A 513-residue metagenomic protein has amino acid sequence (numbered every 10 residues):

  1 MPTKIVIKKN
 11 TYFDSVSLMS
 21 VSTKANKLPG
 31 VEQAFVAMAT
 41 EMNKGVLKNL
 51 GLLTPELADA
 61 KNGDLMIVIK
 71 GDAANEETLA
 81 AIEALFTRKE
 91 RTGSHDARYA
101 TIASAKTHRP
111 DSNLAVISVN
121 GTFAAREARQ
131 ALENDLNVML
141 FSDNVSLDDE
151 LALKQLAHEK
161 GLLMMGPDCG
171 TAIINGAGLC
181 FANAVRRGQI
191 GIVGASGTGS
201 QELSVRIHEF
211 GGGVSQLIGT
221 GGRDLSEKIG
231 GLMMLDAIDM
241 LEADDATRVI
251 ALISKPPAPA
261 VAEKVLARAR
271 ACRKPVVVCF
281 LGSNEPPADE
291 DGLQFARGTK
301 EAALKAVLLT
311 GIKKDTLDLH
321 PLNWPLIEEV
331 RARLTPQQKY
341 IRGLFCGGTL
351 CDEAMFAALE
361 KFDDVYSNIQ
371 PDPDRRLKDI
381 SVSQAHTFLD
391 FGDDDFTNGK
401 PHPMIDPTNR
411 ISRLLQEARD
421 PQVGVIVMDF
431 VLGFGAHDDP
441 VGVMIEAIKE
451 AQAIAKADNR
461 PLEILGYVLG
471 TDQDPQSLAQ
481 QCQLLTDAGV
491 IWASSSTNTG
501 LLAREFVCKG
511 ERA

Functional and structural regions predicted by a protein language model:
P2-A513: Catalytic-core regions of core metabolic enzymes, especially those transforming organic acids/acyl-group intermediates
